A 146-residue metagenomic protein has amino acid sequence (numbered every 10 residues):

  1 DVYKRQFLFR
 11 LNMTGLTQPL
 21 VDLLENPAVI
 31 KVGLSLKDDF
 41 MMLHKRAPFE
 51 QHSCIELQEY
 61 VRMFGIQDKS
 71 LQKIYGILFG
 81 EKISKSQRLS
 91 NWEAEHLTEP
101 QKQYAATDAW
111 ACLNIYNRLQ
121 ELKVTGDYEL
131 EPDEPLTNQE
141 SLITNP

Functional and structural regions predicted by a protein language model:
V2-Y3: Short, small-residue-biased leader/transition segments that mark boundaries at the very start of proteins
T14-A28: Short, basic/hydrophobic alpha-helical segments
V29-L36: Acidic beta-strand-to-loop metal/phosphate-binding motif
D39-R46: Short active-site loop/helix that positions an aromatic residue
A47-I55: A short alpha->loop->secondary-structure connector
I55-I77, Q101: Short alpha-helix plus adjacent loop in nuclease-associated cores
G76-L136: Acidic, Mg2+-coordinating catalytic module of metal-dependent nucleases/exonucleases that use a two-metal-ion mechanism
E140-S141: Intrinsic disorder
